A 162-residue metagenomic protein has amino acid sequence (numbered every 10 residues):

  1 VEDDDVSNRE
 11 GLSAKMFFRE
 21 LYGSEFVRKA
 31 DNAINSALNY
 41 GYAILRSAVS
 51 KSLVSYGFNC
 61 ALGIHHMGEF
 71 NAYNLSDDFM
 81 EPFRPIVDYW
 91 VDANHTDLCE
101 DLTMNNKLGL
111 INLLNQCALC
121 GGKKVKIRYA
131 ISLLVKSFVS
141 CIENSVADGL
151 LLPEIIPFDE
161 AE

Functional and structural regions predicted by a protein language model:
V1-E162: Active-site helix-to-loop segments that bind/position phosphate- or nucleotide-bearing substrates and donors across
